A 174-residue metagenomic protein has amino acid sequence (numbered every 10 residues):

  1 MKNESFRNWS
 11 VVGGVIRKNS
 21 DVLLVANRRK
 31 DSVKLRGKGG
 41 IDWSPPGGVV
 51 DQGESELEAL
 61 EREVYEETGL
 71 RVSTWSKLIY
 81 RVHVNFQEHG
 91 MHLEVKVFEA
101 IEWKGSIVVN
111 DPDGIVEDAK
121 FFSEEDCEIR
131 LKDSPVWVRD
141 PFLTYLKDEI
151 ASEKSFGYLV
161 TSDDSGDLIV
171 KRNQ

Functional and structural regions predicted by a protein language model:
M1-L23, D31, P46-Q52: Conserved N-terminal beta-strand and adjoining loop/helix that marks the start of the Nudix/MutT-like hydrolase domain
S10-V12, S20, L93-K96, E117 (+1 more regions): Change "...and in nucleic-acid phosphodiester-cleaving endonucleases..." to "...and in nucleic-acid processing enzymes
K18, H83-V108, K120-C127, P141-E149: Active-site-adjacent beta-strand/loop module that shapes the phosphate/pyrophosphate-binding cleft
S32-S44: Short glycine/proline- and charge-enriched loop/turn segments that cap or connect secondary-structure elements
S44-I79, F98: The catalytic Nudix box helix
D113-Q174: Nudix hydrolase/Nudix homology domain
